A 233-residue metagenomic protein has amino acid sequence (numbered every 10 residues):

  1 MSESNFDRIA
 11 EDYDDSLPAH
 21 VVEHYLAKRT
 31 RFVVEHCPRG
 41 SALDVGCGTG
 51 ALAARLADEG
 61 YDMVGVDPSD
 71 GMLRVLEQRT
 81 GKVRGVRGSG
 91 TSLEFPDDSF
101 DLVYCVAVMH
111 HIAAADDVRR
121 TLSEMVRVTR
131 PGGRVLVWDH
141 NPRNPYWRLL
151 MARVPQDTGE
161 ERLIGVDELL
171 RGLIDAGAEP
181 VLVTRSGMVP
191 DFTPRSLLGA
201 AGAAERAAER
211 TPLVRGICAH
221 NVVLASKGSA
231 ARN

Functional and structural regions predicted by a protein language model:
M1-C37: Conserved class I S-adenosyl-L-methionine
G40-G48: Conserved class I S-adenosyl-L-methionine
T49-S92: Class I SAM-dependent methyltransferase SAM/SAH-binding core
Y104: A conserved beta-strand element that flanks and buttresses the S-adenosyl-L-methionine
R119-P131: A short glycine-rich, Lys/Arg-flanked "PGG" loop and its adjoining helix->strand segment in the class I
L136-D157: Conserved class I S-adenosyl-L-methionine
A152-E168: Acceptor-substrate binding/catalytic loop of class I
L182-N233: A C-terminal cap/extension of S-adenosyl-L-methionine-dependent methyltransferases that defines the acceptor-substrate
